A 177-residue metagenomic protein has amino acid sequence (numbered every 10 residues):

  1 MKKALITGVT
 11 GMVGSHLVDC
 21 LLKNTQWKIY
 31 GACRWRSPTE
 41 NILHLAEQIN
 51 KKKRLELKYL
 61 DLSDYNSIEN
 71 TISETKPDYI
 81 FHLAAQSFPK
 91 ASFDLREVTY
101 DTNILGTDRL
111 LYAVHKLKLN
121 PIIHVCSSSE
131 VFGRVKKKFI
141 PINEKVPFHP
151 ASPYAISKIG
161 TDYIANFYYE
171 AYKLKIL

Functional and structural regions predicted by a protein language model:
M1-L177: N-terminal Rossmann-like NAD(P)+-binding domain of SDR-like oxidoreductases, especially those catalyzing
